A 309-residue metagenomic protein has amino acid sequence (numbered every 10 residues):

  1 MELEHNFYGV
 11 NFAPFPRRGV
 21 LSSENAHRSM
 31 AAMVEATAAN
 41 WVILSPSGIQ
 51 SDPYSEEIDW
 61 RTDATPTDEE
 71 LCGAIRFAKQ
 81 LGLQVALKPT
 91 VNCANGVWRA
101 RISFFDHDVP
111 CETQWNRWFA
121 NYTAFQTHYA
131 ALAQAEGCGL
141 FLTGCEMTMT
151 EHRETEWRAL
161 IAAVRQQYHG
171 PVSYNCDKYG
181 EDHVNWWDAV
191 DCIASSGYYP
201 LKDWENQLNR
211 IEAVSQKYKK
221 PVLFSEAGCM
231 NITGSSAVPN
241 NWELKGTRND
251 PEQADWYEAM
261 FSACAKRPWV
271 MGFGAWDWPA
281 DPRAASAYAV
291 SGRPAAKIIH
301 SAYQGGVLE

Functional and structural regions predicted by a protein language model:
L3-E4, L21, W256, A263 (+1 more regions): Aromatic-rich peripheral "rim/lid" segments of glycoside hydrolase catalytic domains that contact and position glycan
H5-N6, T37-E56, E70-T150, G234 (+1 more regions): Substrate-binding cleft and catalytic face of glycoside hydrolase catalytic domains, especially the flexible beta-alpha
A13-V20, S55-D68, D108-N121, G144-E151 (+2 more regions): The substrate-binding groove and active-site-proximal loops of carbohydrate-active enzymes, especially glycoside
G19-V34, D59-Q80, A124: Aromatic- and glycine-enriched glycan-recognition loops and surfaces that form the carbohydrate-binding subsites
G19-V34, F119-L132, D177-W186, A254-A263: Short, acidic/polar
V42, F141, I193, E226 (+3 more regions): Conserved, mostly hydrophobic/aromatic
T67-D68, G73-A74, L81, K88 (+5 more regions): Glycoside hydrolase catalytic-domain groove-lining segments
A86-V91, N95, L140-H152, R158-D182 (+2 more regions): Aromatic-lined carbohydrate-recognition surfaces of secreted/lumenal glycan-active proteins
